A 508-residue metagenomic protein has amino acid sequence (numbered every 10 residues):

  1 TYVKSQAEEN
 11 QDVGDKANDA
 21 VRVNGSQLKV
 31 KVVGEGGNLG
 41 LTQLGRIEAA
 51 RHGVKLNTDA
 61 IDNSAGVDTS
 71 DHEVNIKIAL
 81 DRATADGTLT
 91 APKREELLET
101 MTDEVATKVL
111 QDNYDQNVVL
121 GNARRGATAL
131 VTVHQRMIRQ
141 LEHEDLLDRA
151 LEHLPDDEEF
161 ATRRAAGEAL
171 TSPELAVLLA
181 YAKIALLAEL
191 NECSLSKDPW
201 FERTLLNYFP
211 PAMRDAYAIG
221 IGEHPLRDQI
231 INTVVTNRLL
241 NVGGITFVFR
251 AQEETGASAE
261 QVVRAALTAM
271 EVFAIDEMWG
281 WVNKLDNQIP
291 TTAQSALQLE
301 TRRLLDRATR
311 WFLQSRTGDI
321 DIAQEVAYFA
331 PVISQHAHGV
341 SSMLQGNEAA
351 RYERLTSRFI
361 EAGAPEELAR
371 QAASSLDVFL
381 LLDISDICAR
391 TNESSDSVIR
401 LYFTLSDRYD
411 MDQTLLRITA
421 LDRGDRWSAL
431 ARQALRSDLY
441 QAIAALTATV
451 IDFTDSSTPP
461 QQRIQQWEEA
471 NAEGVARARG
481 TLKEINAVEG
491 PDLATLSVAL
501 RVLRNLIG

Functional and structural regions predicted by a protein language model:
Y2-G508: Ligand/cofactor-recognition surfaces for anionic moieties
